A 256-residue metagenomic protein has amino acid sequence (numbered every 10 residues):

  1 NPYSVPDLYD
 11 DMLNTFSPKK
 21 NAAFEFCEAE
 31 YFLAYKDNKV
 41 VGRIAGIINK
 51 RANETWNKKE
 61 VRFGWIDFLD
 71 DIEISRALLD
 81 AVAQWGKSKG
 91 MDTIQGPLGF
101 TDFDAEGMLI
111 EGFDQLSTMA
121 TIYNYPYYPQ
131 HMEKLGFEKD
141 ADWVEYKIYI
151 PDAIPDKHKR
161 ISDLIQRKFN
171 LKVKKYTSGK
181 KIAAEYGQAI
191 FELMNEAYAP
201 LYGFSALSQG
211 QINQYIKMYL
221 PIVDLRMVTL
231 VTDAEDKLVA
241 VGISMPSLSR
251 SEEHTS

Functional and structural regions predicted by a protein language model:
N1-D37, I44-E54, K175-E252, S256: A conserved beta-strand-loop-helix scaffold within acyl/acetyltransferase catalytic domains
A22-E25, W85-K87, L135-E138, D163-I165 (+2 more regions): A general structural signal for short secondary-structure junctions and capping/turn motifs
A29, E60, A141-W143: Extracellular structured ligand-interaction cores
T55-G136, S256: Acyl-donor binding region in acyl/amide transferases
T101-D152, Y219, R226-T229, A234 (+2 more regions): Active-site/acyl-donor-binding loops of N-acyltransferases
I122-Y202, M227: Acyltransferase donor/substrate-recognition loop-hinge adjacent to the catalytic core
